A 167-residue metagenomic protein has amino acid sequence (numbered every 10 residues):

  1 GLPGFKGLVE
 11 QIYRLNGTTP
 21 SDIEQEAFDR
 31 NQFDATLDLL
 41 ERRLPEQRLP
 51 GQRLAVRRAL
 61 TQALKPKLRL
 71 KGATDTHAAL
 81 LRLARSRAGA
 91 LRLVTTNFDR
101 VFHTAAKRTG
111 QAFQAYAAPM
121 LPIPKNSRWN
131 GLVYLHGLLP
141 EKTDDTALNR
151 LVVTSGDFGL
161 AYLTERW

Functional and structural regions predicted by a protein language model:
G1-W167: Conserved catalytic-core helix/loop/strand module for nucleotide-ribose chemistry
